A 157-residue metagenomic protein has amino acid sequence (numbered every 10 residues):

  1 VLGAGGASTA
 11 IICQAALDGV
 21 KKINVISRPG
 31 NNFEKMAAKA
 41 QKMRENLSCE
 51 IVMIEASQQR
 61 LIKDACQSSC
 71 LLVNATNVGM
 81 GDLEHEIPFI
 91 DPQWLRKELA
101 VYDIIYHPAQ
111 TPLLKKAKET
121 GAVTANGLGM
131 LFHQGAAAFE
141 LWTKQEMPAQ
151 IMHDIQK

Functional and structural regions predicted by a protein language model:
V1-A16: Glycine-rich adenosine-cofactor-binding loop
A16-K22, E119-V123: Conserved S-adenosyl-L-methionine
D18-L47: NAD(P)-binding Rossmann-fold cofactor-contacting core
F33-A37, E84, Q134-A137: Short, charged, surface-exposed secondary-structure boundary motifs
Q41-R44, C70, W142-Q145: Short, hinge-like loop/turn segments at secondary-structure boundaries
C49-T124: Rossmann-like adenosine-cofactor binding region
E98-A100, I104-K157: Adenosine-phosphate binding glycine-rich loop
